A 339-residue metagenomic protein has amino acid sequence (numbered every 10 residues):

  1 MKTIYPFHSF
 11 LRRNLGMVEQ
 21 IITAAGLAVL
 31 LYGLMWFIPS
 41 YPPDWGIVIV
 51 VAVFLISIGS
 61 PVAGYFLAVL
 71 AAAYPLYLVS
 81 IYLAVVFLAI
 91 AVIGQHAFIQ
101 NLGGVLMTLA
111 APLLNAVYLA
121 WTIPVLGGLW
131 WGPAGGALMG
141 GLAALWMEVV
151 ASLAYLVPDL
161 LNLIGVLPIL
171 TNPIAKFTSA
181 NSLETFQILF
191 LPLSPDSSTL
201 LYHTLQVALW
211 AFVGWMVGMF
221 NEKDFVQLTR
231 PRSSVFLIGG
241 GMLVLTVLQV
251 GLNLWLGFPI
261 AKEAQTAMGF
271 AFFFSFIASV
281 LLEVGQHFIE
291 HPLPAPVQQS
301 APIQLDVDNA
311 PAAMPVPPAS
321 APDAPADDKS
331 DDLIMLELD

Functional and structural regions predicted by a protein language model:
M1-N14: Short, Lys/Arg-rich, polar N-terminal cytosolic tail immediately upstream of the first transmembrane signal-anchor
G16-L70, L76: Hydrophobic transmembrane alpha-helices
T23-L27, L31, V48, A52 (+8 more regions): Alpha-helical transmembrane segments in multi-pass membrane proteins
G33, F37-G46, P75-A89, H203-A208: Structural signature of hydrophobic alpha-helical transmembrane segments
F54, V69-W146: Membrane-interface helix-loop-helix junctions at boundaries between adjacent transmembrane segments
L55, M219-R230, L281-Q304: Cytoplasmic membrane-interface segments at the C-terminal ends of transmembrane helices
L114-N115, L119-S275: Generic multipass alpha-helical transmembrane bundles of integral membrane proteins
V235-I238, F288-M335: Short, highly charged, low-complexity non-transmembrane loops/tails of multi-pass membrane proteins
